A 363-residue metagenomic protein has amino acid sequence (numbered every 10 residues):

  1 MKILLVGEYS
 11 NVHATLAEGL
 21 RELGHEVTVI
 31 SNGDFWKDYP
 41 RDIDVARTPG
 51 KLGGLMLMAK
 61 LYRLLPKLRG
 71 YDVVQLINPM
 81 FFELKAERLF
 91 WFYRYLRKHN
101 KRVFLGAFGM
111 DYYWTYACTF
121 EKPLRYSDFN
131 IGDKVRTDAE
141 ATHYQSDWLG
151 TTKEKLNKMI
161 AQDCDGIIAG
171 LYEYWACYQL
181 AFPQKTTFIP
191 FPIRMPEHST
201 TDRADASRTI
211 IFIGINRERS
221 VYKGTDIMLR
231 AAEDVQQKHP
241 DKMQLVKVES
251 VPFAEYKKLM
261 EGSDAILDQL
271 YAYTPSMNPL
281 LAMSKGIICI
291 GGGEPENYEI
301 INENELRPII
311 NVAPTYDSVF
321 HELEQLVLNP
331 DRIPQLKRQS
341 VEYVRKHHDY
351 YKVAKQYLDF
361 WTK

Functional and structural regions predicted by a protein language model:
Y39-D42, L105-T151, E218, N302: Acceptor-binding helix/loop patch of EC 2.4 sugar-transfer enzymes, predominantly nucleotide-sugar-dependent
R69, F92-K98, D128-G166: Membrane-proximal helix-turn-helix segments that form the acceptor-binding/catalytic region of lipid-linked
W114-T115, Q145-T186, R230: A short, active-site helix/loop in glycosyltransferases that binds the activated sugar's phosphate group
T187-K223, L229: Conserved donor-binding/catalytic core segment of Leloir-type glycosyltransferases
E261-T274, I287: Acidic donor-binding loop of glycosyltransferase active sites
I288-P295: Short hydrophobic beta-strand element within catalytic cores of glycosyltransferases and related nucleotide-activated
Y298-L323: Change "using UDP/GDP/dTDP sugars" to "using nucleotide sugars
D331-W361: A charged, aromatic-enriched C-terminal amphipathic alpha-helix characteristic of glycosyltransferases across folds
